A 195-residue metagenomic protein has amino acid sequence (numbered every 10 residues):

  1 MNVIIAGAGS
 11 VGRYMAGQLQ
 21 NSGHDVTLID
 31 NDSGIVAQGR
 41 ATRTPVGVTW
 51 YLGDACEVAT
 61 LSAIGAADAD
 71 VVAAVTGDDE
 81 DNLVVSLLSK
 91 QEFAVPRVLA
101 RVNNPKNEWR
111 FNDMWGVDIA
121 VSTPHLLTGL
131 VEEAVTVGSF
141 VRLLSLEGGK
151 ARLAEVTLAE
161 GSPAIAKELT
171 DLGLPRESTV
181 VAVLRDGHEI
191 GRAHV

Functional and structural regions predicted by a protein language model:
M1-H194: Cytosolic regulatory regions of ion transport systems
